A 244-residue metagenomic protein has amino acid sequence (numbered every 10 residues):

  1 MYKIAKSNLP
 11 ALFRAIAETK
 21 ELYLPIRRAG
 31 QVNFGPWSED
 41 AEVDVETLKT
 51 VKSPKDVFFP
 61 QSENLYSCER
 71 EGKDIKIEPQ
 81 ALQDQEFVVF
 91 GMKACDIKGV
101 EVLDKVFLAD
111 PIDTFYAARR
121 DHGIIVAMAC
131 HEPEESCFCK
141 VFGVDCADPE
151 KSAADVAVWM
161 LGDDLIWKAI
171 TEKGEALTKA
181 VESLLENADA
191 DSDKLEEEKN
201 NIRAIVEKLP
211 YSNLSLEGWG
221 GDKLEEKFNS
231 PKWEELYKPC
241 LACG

Functional and structural regions predicted by a protein language model:
M1-P231, Y237: Iron-sulfur-associated redox domains of electron-transfer enzymes in respiratory and anaerobic energy metabolism
C240: Short cysteine-rich clusters marking metal-coordination/redox-active sites
G244: Iron-sulfur cluster-binding cysteine motifs and their immediate structural context in ferredoxin-like electron-transfer
